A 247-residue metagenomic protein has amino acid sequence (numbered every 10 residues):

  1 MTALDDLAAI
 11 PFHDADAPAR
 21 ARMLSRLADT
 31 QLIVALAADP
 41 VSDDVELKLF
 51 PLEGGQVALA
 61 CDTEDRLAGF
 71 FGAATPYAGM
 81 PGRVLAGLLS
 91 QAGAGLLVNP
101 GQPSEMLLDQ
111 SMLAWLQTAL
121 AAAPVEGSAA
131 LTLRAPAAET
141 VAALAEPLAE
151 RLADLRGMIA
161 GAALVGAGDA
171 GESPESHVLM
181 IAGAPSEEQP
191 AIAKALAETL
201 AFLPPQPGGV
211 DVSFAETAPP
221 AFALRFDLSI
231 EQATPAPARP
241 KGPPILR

Functional and structural regions predicted by a protein language model:
M1-R247: An interfacial alpha-helical scaffold signature
